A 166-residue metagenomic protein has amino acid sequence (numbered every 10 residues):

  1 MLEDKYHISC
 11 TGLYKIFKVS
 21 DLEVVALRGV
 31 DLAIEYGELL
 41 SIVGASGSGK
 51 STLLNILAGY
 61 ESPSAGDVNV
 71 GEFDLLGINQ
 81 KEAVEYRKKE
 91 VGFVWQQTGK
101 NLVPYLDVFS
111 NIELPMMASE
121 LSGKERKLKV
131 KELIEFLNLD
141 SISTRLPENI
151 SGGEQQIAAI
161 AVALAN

Functional and structural regions predicted by a protein language model:
V24, L75-G92: ABC ATPase NBD coupling module
V43-A45: The feature captures the beta-strand-to-loop junction immediately N-terminal to the Walker
A58: Helix-to-loop junction immediately C-terminal to a conserved catalytic motif
G66-D74: Conserved ABC transporter NBD signature motif
F73-D74, E113, K124-I142: Conserved ABC ATPase "signature" region
P104-L114: Short coil-to-helix segment of the ABC ATPase nucleotide-binding domain corresponding to the Q-loop/switch region
S143, A163-L164: ABC ATPase C-loop
L146-I150, E154: Conserved ABC ATPase signature
